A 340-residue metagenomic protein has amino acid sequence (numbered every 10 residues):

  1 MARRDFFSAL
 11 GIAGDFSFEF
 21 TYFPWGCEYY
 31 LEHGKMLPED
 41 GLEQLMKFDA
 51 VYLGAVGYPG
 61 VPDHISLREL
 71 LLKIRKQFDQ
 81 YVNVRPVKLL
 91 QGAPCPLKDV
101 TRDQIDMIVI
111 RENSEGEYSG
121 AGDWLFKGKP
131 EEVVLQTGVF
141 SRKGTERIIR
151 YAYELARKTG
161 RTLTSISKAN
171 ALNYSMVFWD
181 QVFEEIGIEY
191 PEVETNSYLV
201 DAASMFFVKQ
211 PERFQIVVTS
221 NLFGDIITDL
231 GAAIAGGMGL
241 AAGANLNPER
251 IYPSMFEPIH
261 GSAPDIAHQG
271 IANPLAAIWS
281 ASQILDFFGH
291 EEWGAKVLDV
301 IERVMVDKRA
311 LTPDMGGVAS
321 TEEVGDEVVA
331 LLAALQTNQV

Functional and structural regions predicted by a protein language model:
M1-A13, K129-D201, R213: Glycine-rich phosphate/diphosphate-binding loop of Rossmann-like nucleotide-binding domains
G14-F16, K47-A50, D79-Q80, R102-D106 (+7 more regions): Short coil/turn connectors at secondary-structure junctions
D15-E39, F207: N-terminal beta-loop-helix "entrance" segment that forms/cooperates in small-molecule cofactor or anionic ligand
D15-F20, T159-S167, Y190-Y198, H290-L298 (+2 more regions): Flexible, glycine/charged-enriched surface loops at secondary-structure junctions
G26, G92, Y198-M205: Short acidic loop-to-helix transition motifs that present clustered carboxylates
C27-Y29, F207-R309: Glycine-rich phosphate/nucleotide-binding loop
L31-L135, L222-G224: N-terminal glycine-rich phosphate/adenylate-binding segment common to multiple enzyme folds
